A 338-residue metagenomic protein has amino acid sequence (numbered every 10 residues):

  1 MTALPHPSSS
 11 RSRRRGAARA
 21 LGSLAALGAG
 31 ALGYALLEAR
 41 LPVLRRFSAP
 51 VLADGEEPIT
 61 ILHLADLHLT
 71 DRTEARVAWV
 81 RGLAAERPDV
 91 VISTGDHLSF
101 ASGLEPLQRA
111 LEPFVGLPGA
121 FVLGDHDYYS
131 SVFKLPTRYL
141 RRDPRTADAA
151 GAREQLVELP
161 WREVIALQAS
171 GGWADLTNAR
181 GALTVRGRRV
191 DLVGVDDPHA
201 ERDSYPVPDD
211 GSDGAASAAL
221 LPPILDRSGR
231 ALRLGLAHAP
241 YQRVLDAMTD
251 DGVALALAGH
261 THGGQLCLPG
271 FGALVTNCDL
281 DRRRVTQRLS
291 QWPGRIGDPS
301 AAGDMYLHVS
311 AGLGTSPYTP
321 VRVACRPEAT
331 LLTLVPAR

Functional and structural regions predicted by a protein language model:
M1-G16: N-terminal Lys/Arg-rich, disordered targeting/topogenic segments
A20, A26-A110, S130: N-terminal active-site segment of His-dependent metallophosphoesterases
S48-L62, W173-A174, R180-L192, R230-L232 (+2 more regions): Beta-strand-turn-beta hairpins that frame and shape the catalytic cleft of phosphate-ester-processing enzymes
I61-V77, L98-F100, Y129-L140, E201-S212 (+2 more regions): Acidic/histidine-rich helix-loop elements that form or flank divalent-metal/phosphate-binding sites at the catalytic
L62-A65, V90-D96, G119-D125, L176-N178 (+3 more regions): Active-site neighborhood of phospho(di)ester-bond hydrolases with catalytic His/Asp-centered motifs
A75-T184: Core catalytic region of metal-dependent phosphoesterases/phosphodiesterases, especially metallo-beta-lactamase-like
K134, R141-W173, A179, V185-A237 (+2 more regions): Binuclear metal-dependent hydrolase catalytic cores centered on His/Asp/Glu-rich metal-binding motifs
P240-T330: Conserved beta-sheet core of the metallophosphoesterase superfamily
